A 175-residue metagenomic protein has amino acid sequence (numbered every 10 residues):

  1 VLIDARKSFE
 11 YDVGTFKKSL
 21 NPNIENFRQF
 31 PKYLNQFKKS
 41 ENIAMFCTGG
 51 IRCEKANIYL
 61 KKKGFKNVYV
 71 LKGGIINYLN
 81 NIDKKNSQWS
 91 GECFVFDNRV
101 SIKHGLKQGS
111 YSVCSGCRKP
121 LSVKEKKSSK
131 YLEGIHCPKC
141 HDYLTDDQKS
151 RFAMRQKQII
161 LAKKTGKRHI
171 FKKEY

Functional and structural regions predicted by a protein language model:
L2-D4: Structural scaffold elements adjacent to functional motifs in cytosolic proteins
K7-I43, I51-Y175: Rhodanese-like catalytic fold shared by cysteine-dependent sulfurtransferases and DSP/PTP-type phosphatases
